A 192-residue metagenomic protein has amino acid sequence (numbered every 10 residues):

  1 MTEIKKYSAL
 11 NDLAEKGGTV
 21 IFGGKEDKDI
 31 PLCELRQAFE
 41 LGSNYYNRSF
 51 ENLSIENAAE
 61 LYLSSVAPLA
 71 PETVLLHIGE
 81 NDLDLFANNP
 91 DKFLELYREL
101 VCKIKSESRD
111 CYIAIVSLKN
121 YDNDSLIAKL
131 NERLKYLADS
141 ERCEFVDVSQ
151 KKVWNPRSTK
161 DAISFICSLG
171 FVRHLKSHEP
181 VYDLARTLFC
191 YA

Functional and structural regions predicted by a protein language model:
M1-V20, D27, L32-C33, Q37-L41 (+4 more regions): N-terminal secretory targeting modules
T2-E95, S125: Conserved SGNH/GDSL esterase-like catalytic core that processes O-acyl groups on lipids and polysaccharides
Y46-S49, I115, D147: Structural signal for conserved beta-strand scaffold positions within catalytic alpha/beta enzyme cores
L53-E56, K151-P156: A short acidic, often aromatic-flanked loop/helix-cap motif at beta-alpha or helix-coil junctions that lines enzyme
A59, P90, L94, R98 (+2 more regions): Short, amphipathic alpha-helical "lid/cap" segments that border enzyme active or binding sites
H77-N81, K105-K129: Active-site segments of SGNH/GDSL-like serine hydrolases that catalyze O-acetyl group transfer/hydrolysis on lipids
D91-V116, R133-C143: Charged, glycine-enriched surface loops/patches that mediate electrostatic binding to polyanionic ligands
N120-K151, T159: Substrate-gating cap/lid alpha-helix
